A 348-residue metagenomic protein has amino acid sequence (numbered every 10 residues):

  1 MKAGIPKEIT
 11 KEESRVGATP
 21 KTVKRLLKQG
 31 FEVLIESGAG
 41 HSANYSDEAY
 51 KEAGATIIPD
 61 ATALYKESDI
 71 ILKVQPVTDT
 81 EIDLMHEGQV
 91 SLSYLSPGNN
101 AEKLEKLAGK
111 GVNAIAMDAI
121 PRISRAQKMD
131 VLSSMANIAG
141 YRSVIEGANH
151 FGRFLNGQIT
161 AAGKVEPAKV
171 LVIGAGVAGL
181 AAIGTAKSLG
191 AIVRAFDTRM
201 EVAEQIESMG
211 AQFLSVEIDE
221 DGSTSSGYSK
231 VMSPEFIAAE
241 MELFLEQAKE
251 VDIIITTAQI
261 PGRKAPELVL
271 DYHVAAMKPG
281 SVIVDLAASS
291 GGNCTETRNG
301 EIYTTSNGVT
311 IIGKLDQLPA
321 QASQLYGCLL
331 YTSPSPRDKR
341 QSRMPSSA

Functional and structural regions predicted by a protein language model:
K2, E8, I82-K169: Glycine/serine-rich phosphate-binding loop and adjoining beta1-alpha1 elements at the start of nucleotide-handling
K2-K106, K110: An N-terminal-biased, well-structured beta-alpha scaffold segment characteristic of Rossmann-like dinucleotide-binding
K7, E13-K28, L34-E36, Q158-Q247: Glycine-rich phosphate/diphosphate-binding loop of Rossmann-like nucleotide-binding domains
E12-G17, E81-L84, I260-V269, C294-T295: Glycine/threonine-rich flexible loop motifs
T56-K66, P76-V77, T224-I253, A258-D271: A structured beta-alpha segment of the ubiquitous adenosine-cofactor-binding alpha/beta core
N99-A116, Y272-H273, M277, S281-I312: Rossmann-fold NAD(P)-binding glycine/threonine-rich loop
P319-L329: A conserved FAD-binding loop/helix module that cradles the flavin
Y331-D338: Conserved small/polar residues in nucleotide/adenosyl-binding loops
